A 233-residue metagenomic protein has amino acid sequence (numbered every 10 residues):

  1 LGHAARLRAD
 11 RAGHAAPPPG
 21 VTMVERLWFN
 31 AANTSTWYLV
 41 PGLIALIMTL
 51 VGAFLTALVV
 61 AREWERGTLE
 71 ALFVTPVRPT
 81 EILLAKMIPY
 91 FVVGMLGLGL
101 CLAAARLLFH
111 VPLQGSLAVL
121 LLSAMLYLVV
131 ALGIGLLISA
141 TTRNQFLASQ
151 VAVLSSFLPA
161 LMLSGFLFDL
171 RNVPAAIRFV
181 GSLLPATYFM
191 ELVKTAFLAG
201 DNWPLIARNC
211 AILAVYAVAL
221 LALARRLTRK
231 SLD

Functional and structural regions predicted by a protein language model:
L1-L55: Transport-system extracytoplasmic interface segments
L43, I47, M87, F91-G99 (+2 more regions): Hydrophobic alpha-helical transmembrane bundles that constitute the permease/transmembrane domains of multi-pass
A45-T68, L136, A140: A hydrophobic alpha-helix feature that marks transmembrane segments and, especially, their cytosolic C-terminal ends
T49, A53, A57-A61, R106 (+4 more regions): Alpha-helical transmembrane segments
R62, A71-T80, T141: Short helix-to-coil transition segments within interhelical loops that connect adjacent transmembrane helices
T80-V93, G97, V119, I212: Alpha-helical transmembrane segments of multi-pass membrane proteins
G99-L108: Short membrane-interface helical motifs at transmembrane helix boundaries in multi-pass membrane transporters
L102, P112-D233: Membrane-spanning alpha-helical segments of multipass transporters and channels
